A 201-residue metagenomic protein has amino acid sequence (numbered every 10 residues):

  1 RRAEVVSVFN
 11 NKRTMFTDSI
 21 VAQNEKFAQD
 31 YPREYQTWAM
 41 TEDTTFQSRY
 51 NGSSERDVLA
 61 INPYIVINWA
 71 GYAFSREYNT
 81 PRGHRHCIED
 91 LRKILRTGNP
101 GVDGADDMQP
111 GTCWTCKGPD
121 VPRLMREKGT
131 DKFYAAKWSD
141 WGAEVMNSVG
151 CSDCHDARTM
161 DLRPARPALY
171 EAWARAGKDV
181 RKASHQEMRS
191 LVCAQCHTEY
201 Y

Functional and structural regions predicted by a protein language model:
R1-S148, S152-Q186, Y201: Sequence context of c-type cytochrome heme-c attachment sites
S190-Y201: Extended catalytic-interface subdomain
